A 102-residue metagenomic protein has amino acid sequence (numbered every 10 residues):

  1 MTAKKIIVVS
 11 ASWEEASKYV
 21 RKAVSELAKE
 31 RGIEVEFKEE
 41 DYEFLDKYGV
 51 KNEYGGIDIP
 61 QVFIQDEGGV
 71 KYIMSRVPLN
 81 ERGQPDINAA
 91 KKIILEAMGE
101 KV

Functional and structural regions predicted by a protein language model:
M1-R31: Local sequence-structure signature of Cys/Sec-based thiol-disulfide redox active-site neighborhoods
T2, E30-I33, R82, E100: Long, contiguous secondary-structure blocks with strong helical propensity
K5-I7, A11, E34, E39 (+2 more regions): Solvent-exposed, well-ordered amphipathic alpha-helical segments that flank/support binding or catalytic loops
K22, E26, K47, K92 (+1 more regions): Charged/polar, solvent-exposed surface patches and flexible loops
V24, A28-E34, E67, Y72-I73: Non-catalytic interaction surface on structured domains
E36-I59, D86-I93: Thioredoxin-like thiol-disulfide oxidoreductase module
I64-V102: Non-catalytic, surface beta->alpha helical segment in thiol-disulfide oxidoreductase systems
